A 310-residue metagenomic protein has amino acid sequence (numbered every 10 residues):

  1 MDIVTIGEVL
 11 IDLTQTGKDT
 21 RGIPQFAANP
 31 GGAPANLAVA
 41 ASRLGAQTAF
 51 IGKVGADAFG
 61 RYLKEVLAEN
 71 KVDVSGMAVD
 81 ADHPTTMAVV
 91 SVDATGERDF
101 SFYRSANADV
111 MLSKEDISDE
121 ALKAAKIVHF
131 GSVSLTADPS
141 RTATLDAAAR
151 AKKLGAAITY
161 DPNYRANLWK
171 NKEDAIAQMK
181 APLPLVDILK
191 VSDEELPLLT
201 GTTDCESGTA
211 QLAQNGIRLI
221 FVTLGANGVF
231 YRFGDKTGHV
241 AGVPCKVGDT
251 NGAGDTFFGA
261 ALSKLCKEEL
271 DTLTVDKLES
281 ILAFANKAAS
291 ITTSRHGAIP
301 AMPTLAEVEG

Functional and structural regions predicted by a protein language model:
M1-D73: Glycine-rich phosphate/adenosyl-contacting loop at the front of the ribokinase-like
D2, A157, I188, R218-L219: Proline-centered loop/turn at the N-terminus of a beta-strand
I3-V4, A149-R150, G201-G310: Conserved phosphate-binding/catalytic region of the ribokinase-like
V39, M87-S91, G228-Y231: Short beta-strand scaffold segments in enzyme catalytic cores
Q47-F130, G310: Conserved N-terminal subdomain of the carbohydrate kinase-like
V133-A210, G228: Conserved beta-alpha-beta core of the PfkB/ribokinase-like small-molecule kinase fold
